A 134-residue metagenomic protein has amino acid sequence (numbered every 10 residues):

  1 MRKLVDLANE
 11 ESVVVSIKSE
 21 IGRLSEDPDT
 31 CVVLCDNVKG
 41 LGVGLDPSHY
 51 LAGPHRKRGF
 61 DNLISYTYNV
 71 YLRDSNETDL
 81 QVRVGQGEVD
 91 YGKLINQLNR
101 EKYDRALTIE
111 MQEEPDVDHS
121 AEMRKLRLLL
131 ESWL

Functional and structural regions predicted by a protein language model:
M1-L45, A52, A121: Active-site acidic/histidine proton-transfer and metal-coordination neighborhood in alpha/beta enzyme cores
R2-V5, N9, V32, I64 (+3 more regions): A structural alpha-helix within SAM-dependent methyltransferase catalytic domains
I17, L45-P47, L72, I109: Conserved beta-strand positions
P28, H49-D104, Q112-A121: Gly/Pro-rich active-site loop or hairpin
D118-L134: C-terminal helical cap(s) of enzyme catalytic domains, especially alpha/beta-barrels
